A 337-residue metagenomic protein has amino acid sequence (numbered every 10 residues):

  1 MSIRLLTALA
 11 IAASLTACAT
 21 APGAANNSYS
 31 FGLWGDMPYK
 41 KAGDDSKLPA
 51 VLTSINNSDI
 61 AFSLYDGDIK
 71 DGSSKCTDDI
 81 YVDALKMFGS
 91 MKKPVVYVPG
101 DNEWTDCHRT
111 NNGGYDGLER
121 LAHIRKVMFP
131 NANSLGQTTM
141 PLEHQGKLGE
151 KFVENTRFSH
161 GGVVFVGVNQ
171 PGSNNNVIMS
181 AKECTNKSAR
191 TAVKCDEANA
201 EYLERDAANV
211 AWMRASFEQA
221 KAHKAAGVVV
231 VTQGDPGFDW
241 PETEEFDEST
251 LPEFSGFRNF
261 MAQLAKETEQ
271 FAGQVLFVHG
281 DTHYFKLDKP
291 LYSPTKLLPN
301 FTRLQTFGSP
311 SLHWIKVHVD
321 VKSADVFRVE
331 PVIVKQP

Functional and structural regions predicted by a protein language model:
M1-T7: Bacterial N-terminal signal peptides that target proteins for export
A8-A17: Bacterial N-terminal signal peptides
C18-I80: N-terminal active-site segment of His-dependent metallophosphoesterases
L33-G35, S63-D68, V95-G100, V231-T232 (+2 more regions): Active-site neighborhood of phospho(di)ester-bond hydrolases with catalytic His/Asp-centered motifs
K40-A42, D71-S73, P99-H108, S173-I178 (+2 more regions): Active-site environment of divalent metal-dependent phosphoester hydrolases
T53-F62, V166, K182-P290: His/acidic metal-ligating clusters that form di-metal
K75, D79-A208, W212, L291-D320: Extended active-site neighborhood of metal-dependent phosphoesterases/phosphodiesterases
D320-P337: A short C-terminal boundary segment appended to hydrolase-like catalytic domains
